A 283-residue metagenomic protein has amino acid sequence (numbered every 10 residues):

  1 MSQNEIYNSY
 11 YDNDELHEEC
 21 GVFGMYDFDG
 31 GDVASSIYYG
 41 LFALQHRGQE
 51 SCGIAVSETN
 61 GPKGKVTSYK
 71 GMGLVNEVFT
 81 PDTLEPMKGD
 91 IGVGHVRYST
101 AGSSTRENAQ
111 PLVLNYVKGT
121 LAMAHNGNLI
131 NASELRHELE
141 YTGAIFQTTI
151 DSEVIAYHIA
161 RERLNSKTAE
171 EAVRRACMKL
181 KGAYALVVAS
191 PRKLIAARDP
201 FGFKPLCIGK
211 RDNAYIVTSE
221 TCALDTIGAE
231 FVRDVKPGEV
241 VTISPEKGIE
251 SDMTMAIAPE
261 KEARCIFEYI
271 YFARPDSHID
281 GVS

Functional and structural regions predicted by a protein language model:
M1-P237, T242-S283: Conserved short alpha-helical segments that host acidic/polar catalytic motifs at enzyme active sites
